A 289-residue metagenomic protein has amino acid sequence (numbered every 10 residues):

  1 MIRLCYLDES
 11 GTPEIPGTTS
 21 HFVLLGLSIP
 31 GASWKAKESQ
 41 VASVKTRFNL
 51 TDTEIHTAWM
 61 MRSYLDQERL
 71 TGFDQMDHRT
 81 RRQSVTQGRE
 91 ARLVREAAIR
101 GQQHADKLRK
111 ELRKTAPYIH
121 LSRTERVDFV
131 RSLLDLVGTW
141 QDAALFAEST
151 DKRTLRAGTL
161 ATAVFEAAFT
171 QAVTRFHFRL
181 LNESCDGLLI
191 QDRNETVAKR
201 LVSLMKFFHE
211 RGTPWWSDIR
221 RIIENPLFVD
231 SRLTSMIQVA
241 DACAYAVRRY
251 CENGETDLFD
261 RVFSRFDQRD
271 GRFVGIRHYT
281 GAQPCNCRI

Functional and structural regions predicted by a protein language model:
M1-I289: Phosphate-ester processing/binding pockets and catalytic centers
